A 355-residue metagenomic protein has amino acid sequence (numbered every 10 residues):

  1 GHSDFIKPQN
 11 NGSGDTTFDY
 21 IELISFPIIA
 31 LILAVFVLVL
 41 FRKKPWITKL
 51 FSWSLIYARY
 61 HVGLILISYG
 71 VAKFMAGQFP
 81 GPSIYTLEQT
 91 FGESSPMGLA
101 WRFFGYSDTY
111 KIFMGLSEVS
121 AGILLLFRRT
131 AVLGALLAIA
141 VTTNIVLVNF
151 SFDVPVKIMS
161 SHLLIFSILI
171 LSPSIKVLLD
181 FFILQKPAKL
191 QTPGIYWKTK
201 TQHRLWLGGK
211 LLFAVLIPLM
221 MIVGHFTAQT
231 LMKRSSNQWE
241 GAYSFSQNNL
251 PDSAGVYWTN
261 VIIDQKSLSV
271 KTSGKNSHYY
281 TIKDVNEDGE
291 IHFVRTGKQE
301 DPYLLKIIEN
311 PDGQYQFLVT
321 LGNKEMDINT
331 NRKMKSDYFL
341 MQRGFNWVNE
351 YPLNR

Functional and structural regions predicted by a protein language model:
H2-I29, S107-L116: Individual transmembrane alpha-helix segments
L40, K44, S172-L212: Cytosolic-side transmembrane helix boundary signature
K44-Y69, G134: Interfacial segments of alpha-helical transmembrane regions
Y60, L64, Y196-T230: Internal/C-terminal transmembrane anchor helices
Y60-E88: Transmembrane alpha-helix/helix-exit interface in multi-pass inner-membrane proteins
A72-A76, V215-A242: Hydrophobic alpha-helical transmembrane segments in integral membrane proteins
P80-L184: Hydrophobic alpha-helical segments
Q238-R355: Extracytosolic and intramembrane catalytic regions of membrane-associated proteins in envelope/secretory systems
